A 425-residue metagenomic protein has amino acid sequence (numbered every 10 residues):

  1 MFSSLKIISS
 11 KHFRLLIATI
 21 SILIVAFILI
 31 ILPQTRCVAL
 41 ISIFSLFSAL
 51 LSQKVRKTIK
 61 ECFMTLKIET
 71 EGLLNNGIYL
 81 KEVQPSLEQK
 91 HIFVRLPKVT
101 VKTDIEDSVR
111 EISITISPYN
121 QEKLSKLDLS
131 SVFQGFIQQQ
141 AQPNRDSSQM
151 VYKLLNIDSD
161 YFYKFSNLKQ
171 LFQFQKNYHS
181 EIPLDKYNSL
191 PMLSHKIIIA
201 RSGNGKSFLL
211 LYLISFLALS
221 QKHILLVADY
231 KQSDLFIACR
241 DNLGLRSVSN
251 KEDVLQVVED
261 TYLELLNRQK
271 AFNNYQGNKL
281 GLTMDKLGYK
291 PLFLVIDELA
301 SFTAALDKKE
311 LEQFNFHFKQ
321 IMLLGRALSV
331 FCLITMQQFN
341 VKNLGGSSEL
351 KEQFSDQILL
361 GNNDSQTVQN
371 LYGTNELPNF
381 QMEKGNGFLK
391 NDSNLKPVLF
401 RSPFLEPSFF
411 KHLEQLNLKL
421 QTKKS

Functional and structural regions predicted by a protein language model:
M1-L154: Long, basic/Gly/Ser/Thr-rich N-terminal segments that mediate initial subcellular attachment or targeting
F2-S42, A49-T58, D160-N273, L292-F293 (+4 more regions): P-loop NTPase catalytic phosphate-binding loop
E88-D160, N363-S425: Phosphate-binding and hydrolysis-coupling loops of NTP-dependent motor/remodeling domains
D104, Y187-S189, T283-K286: Short boundary motifs at domain starts and secondary-structure transition points
Q139-Q142, P183-K186, G281-T283, S347: Catalytic micro-motifs at enzyme active sites that drive phosphoryl/nucleotidyl and oxygen chemistry
S148-L155, K279-L282, Q337-F339: Glycine/charge-rich, flexible interdomain linkers and switch-proximal surface loops that mediate coupling
K270-P291: Short helix/loop segment immediately N-terminal to the Walker
